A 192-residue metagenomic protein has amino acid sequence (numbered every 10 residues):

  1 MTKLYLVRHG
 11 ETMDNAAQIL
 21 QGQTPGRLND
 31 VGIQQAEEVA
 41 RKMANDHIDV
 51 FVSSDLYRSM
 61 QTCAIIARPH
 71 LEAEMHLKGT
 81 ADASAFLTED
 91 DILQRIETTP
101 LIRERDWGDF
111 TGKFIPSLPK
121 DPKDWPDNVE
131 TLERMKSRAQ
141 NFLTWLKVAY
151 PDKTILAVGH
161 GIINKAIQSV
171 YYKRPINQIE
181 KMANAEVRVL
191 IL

Functional and structural regions predicted by a protein language model:
M1-Y5: Extreme N-terminal starter segment of soluble prokaryotic enzymes
V7, E11-L87: Active-site-proximal alpha-helix that buttresses catalytic centers in soluble enzyme cores
A16-I19, C63, G108-G112, V170: Short aromatic-enriched loop/helix-cap "lid" or pocket-rim segments at secondary-structure transitions that line
R27, P69-N141, E180: Phosphate-handling substructures
N45-H47, L146-K153: Glycine-rich phosphate-binding loop signature in dinucleotide/nucleotide-binding domains
S53-S54, S137, V158-G159: Short beta-strand scaffold positions
G161-K165: GST superfamily/GST-like fold recognition
R174-L192: Domain-level recognition of soluble alpha/beta enzyme cores, biased toward histidine phosphatases/phosphomutases
